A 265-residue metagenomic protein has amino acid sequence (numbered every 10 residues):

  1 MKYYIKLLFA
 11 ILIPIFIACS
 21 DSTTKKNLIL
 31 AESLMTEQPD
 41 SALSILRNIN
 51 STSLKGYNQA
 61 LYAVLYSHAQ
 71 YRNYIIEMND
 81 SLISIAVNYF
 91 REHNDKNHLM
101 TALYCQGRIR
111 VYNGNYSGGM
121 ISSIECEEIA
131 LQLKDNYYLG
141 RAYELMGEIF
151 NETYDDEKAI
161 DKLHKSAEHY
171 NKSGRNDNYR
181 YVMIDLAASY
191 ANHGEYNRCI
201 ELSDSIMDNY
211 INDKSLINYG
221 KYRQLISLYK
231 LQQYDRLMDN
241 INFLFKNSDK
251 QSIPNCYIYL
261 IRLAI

Functional and structural regions predicted by a protein language model:
K2-A10: Sec-dependent signal peptide recognition, specifically the positively charged N-region followed immediately by
Y4, A18-I265: A "functional boundary" signal
I11-A18: Short hydrophobic alpha-helical membrane-anchoring segments
